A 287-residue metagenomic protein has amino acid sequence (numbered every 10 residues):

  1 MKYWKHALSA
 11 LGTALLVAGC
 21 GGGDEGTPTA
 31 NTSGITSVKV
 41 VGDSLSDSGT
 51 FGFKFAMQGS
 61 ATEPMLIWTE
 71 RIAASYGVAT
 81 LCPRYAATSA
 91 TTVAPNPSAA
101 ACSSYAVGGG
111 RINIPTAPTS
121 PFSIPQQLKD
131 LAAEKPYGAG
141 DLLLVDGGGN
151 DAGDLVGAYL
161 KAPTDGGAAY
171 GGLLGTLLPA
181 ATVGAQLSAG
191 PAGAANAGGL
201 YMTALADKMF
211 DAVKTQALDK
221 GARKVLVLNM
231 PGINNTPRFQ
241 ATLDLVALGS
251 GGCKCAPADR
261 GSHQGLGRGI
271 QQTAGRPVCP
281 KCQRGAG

Functional and structural regions predicted by a protein language model:
M1-L8: Bacterial N-terminal signal peptides that target proteins for export
C20-G287: Conserved active-site regions of diverse hydrolases
